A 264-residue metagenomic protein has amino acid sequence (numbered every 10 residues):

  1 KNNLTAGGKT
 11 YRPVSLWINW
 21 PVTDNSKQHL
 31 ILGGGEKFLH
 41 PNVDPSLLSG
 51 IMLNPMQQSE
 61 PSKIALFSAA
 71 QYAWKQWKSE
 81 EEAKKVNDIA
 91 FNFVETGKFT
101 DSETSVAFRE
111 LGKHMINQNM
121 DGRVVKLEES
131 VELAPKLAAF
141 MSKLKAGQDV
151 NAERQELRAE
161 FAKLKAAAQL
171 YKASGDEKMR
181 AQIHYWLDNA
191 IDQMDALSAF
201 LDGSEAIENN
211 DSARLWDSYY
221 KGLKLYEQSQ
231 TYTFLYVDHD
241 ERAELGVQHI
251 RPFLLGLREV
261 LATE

Functional and structural regions predicted by a protein language model:
K1-E264: Substrate-binding groove of N-acetylhexosamine-processing glycoside hydrolases
